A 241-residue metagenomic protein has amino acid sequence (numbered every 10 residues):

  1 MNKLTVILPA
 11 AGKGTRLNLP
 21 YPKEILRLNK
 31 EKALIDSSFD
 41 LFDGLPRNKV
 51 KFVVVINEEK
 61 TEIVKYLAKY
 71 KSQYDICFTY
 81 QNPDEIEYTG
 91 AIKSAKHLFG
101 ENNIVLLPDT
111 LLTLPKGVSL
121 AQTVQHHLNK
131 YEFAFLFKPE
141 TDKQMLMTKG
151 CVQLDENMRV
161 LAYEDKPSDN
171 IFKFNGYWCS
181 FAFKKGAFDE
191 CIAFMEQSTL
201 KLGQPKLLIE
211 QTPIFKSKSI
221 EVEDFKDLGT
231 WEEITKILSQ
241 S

Functional and structural regions predicted by a protein language model:
M1-I63: N-terminal glycine-rich phosphate-binding loop and ensuing alpha1 helix
T5-I7, K51-V53, C77, I104 (+2 more regions): A structural signal for isolated positions on well-ordered beta-strands in alpha/beta enzyme cores
G12, D109, T230: Active-site glycine-centered loops adjacent to acidic/histidine catalytic or metal-binding residues that shape
R16, E62-K65, D227, K236: Phosphate- and divalent-cation-binding pockets in alpha/beta enzyme and binding domains that engage nucleotide-derived
K30, E58-E59, P83, E223 (+1 more regions): Short beta->alpha linker loops
V55-N57, T79-N82, L136-K138, Y163-K166 (+1 more regions): Conserved beta-strand termini and adjacent loop/short-helix elements that scaffold enzyme active sites in alpha/beta
I63, A68-D155: Conserved beta-loop-beta/alpha segment of the NTase-like Rossmann-fold superfamily that binds/positions NTPs
A121, Q125, N157-S241: Catalytic-core segments of class I nucleotidyltransferases/pyrophosphorylases that form NMP-activated intermediates
